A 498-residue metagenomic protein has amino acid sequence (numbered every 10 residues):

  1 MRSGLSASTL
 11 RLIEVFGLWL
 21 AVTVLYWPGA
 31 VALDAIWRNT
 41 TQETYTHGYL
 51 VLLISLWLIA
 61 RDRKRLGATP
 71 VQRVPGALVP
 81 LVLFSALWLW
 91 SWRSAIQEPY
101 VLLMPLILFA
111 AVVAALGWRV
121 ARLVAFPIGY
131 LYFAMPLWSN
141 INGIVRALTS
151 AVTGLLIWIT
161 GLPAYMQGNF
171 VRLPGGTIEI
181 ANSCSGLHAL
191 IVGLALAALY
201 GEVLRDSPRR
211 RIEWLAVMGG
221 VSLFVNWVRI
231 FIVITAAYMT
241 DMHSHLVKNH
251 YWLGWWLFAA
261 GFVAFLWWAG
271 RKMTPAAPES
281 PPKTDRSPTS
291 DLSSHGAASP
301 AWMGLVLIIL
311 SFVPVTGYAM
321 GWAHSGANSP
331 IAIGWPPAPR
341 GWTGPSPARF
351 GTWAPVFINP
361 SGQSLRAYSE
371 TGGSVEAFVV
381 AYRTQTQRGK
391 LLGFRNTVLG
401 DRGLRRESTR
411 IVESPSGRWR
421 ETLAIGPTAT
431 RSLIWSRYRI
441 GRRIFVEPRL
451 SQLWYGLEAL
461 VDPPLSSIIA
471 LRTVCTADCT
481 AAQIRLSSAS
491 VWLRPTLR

Functional and structural regions predicted by a protein language model:
M1-R498: Hydrophobic N-terminal alpha-helices or hydrophobic patches in metabolic proteins across all domains of life
